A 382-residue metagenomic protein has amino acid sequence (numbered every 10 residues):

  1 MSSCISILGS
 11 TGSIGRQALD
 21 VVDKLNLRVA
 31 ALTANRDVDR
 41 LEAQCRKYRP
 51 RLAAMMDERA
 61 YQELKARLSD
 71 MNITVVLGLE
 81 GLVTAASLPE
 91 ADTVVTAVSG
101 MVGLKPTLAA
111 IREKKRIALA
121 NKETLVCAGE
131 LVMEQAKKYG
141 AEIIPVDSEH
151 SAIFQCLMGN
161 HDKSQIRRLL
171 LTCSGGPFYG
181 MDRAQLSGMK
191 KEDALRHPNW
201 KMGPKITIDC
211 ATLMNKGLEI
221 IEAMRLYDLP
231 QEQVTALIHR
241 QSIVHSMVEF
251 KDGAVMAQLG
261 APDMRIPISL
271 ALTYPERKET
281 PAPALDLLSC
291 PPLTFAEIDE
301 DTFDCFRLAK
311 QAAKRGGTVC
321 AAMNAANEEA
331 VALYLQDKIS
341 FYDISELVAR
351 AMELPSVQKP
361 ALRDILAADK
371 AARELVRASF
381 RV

Functional and structural regions predicted by a protein language model:
M1-V382: Catalytic, metal-anchored helix/loop core of enzyme active sites in primary metabolism
